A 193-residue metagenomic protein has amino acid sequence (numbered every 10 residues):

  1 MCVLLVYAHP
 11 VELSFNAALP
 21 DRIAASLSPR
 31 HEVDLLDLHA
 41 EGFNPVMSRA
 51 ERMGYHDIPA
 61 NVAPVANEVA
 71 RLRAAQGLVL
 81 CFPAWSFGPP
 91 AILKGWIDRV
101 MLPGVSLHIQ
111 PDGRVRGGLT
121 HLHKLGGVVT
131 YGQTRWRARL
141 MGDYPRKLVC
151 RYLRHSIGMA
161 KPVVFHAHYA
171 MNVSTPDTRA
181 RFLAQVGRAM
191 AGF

Functional and structural regions predicted by a protein language model:
M1, L122-K124, A160: Short coil/turn connectors at secondary-structure junctions
M1-V105, R181-F193: N-terminal beta1-alpha1-beta2 submodule of the flavodoxin-like/Rossmannoid cofactor-binding fold
M1-V3, V128-Y131, H166-A170: A short small-residue
P10, Y131-R135, A170-V173: A short, flexible beta-alpha/helix-coil linker loop
S28, T120, G158: Short conserved AdoMet
P103-H108, M159-V163: Short, structured loop/turn "capping" segments at alpha-beta junctions
I109-H155: Short, glycine-/small-residue-rich phosphate/pyrophosphate-handling segment
R139-L140, Y144-F193: Glycine-rich phosphate/pyrophosphate-binding loop and the adjoining helix
